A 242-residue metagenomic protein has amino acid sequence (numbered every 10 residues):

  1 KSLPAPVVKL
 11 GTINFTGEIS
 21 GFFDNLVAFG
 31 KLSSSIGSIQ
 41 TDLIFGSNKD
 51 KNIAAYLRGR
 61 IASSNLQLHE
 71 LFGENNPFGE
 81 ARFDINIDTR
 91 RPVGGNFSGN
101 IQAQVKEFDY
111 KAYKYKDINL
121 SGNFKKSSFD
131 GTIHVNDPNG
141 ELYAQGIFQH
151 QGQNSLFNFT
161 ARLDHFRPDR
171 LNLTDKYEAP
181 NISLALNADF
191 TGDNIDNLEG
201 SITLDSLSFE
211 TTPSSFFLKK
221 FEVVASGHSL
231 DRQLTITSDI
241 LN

Functional and structural regions predicted by a protein language model:
K1-N242: Interface amphipathic segments
